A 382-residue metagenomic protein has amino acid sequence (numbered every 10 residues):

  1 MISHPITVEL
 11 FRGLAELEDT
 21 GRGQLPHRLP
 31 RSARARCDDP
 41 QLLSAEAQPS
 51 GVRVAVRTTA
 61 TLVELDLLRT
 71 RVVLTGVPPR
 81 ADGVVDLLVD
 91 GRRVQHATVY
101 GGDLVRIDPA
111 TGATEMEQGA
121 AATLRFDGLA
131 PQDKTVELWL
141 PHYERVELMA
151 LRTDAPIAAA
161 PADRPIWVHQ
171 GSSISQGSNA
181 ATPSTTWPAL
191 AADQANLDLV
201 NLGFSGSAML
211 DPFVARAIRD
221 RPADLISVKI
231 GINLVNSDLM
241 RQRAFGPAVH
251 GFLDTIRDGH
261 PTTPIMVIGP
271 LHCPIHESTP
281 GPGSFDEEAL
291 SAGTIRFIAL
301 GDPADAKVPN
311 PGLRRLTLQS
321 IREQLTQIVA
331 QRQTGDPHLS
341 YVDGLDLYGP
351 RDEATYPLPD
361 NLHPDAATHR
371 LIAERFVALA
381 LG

Functional and structural regions predicted by a protein language model:
M1-I166, E287, I295-F297: N-terminal secretory targeting modules
L65, Q170-G171, I268: Short hydrophobic segments within beta-strands
T98, L129, V136-P222: Serine-esterase "nucleophile elbow" of acetyl-processing enzymes
W187, F245-F252, I321-I328: A general structural detector for well-ordered alpha-helical segments in enzyme core domains, enriched
A191, L210-D258, T262, M266 (+2 more regions): Oxyanion-hole/transition-state-stabilizing segment in secreted/luminal serine hydrolases and related acyltransferases
D198, P264-M266, S340: Proline-centered loop/turn at the N-terminus of a beta-strand
N201-A208, N236, N361-P364: Acidic/histidine-rich helix-loop elements that form or flank divalent-metal/phosphate-binding sites at the catalytic
C273-G382: Catalytic His-Asp segment of secreted/periplasmic serine-dependent ester chemistry enzymes
